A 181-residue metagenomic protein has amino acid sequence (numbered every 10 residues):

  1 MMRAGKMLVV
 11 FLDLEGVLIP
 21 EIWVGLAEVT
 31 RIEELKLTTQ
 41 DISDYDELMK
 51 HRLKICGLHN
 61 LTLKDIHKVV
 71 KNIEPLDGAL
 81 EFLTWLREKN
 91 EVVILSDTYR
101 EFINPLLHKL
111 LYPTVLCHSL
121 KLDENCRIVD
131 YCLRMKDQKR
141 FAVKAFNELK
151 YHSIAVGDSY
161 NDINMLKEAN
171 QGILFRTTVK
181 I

Functional and structural regions predicted by a protein language model:
M2-S119, D123-E124: Alpha-helical substrate-recognition element adjacent to the catalytic core
E21, I73-L76, D123-N125, Y131 (+4 more regions): Surface-exposed loop/turn and secondary-structure junction residues enriched for glycine/proline
A79-E81, K139-A142, Y160-N161: A generic local structural motif
T84, K144, I163-K167: Alpha-helical segments flanking ligand/cofactor-binding loops in enzyme cores
V92-D97, Y151-I181: Acidic, Mg2+-coordinating phosphoryl-transfer loop and its flanking beta/alpha structural elements, shared across
E101-S153: Substrate-recognition "cap/lid" segment bordering the active-site pocket of phosphatases
